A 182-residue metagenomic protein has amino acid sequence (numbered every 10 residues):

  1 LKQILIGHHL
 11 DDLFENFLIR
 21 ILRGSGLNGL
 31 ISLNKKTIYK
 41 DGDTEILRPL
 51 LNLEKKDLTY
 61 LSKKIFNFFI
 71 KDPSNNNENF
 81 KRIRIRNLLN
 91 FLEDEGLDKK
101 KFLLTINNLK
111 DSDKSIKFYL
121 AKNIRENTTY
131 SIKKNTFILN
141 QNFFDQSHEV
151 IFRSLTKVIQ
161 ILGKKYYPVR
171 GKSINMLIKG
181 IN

Functional and structural regions predicted by a protein language model:
Q3-G7, E15, I19-N107, I138-Q141: Catalytic subdomain that performs nucleotidyl-dependent activation
L10, K81, S147, I151: Hydrophobic (often cysteine-bearing) scaffold residues that line and stabilize catalytic clefts of nucleotide/cofactor
L10, N77, K165-V169: Glycine-/small-residue-rich active-site loops that bind phosphorylated ligands and cofactors
T37-G42, N87, E95, L104-N182: AMP-forming adenylation/ATP pyrophosphatase catalytic core
